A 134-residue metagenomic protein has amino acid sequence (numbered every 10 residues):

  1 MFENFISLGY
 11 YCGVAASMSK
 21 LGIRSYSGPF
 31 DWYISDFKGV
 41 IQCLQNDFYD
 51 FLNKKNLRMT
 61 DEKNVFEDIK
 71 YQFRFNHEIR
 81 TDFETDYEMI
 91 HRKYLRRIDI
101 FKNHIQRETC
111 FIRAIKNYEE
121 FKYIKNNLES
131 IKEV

Functional and structural regions predicted by a protein language model:
M1-V134: Extracellular glycan-modifying ectodomains
